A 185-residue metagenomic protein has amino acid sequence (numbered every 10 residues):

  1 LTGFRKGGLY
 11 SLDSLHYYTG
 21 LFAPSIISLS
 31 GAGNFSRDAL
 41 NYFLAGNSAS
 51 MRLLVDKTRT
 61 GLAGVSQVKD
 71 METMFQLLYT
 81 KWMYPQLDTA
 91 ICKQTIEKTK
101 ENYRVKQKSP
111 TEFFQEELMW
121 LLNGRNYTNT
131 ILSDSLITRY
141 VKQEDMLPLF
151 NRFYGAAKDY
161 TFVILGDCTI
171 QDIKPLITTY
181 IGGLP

Functional and structural regions predicted by a protein language model:
L1-S28, A32-Y84, Q94-R104, S109-Y140 (+1 more regions): M16 family metallopeptidases and their MPP-like homologs
T80-T89, Y180-P185: A common structural junction motif
F150-R152: A generic local secondary-structure boundary/capping motif
A156, T161-P185: An aromatic/glycine/proline-enriched structural segment found at the starts of mature extracellular/organellar domains
